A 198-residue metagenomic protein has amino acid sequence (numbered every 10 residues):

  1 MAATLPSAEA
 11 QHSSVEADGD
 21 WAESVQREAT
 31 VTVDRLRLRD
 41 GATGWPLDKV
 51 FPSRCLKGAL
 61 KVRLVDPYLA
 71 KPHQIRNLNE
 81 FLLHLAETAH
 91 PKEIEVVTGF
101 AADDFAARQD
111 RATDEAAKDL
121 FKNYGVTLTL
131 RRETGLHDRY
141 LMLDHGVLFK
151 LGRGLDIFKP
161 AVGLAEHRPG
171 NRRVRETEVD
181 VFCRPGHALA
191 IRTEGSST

Functional and structural regions predicted by a protein language model:
M1-G44, L56, Y68, I75-T198: PLD/PLD-like phosphodiesterase catalytic module centered on the HKD motif
T43-F51: A short, well-structured juxtamembrane/interface segment
C55-K61: Secondary-structure "cap/kink" motif recognition
K61-R63, V147: Structural motif
